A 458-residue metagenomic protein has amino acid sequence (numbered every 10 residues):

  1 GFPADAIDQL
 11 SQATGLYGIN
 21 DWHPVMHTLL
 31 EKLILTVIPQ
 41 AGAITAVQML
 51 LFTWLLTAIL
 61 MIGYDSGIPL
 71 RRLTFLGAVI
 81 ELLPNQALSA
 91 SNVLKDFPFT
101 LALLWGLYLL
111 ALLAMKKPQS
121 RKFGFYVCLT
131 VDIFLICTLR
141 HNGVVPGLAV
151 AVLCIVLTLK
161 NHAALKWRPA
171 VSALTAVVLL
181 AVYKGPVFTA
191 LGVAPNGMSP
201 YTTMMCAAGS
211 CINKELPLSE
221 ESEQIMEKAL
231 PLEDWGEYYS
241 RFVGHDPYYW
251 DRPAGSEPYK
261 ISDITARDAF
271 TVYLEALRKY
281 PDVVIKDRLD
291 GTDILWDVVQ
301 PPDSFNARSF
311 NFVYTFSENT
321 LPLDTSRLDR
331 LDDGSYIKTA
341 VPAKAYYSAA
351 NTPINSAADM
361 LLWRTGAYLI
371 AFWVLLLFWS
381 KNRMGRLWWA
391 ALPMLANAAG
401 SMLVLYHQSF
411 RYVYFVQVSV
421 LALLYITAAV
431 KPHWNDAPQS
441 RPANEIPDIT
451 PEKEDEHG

Functional and structural regions predicted by a protein language model:
G1-Q9, G18-L30, I34, I38-G42 (+1 more regions): Extracytoplasmic catalytic/substrate-binding loops of multi-pass membrane glycan-assembly enzymes
V25-L29, V37-T57, T74, S89: Loop-to-helix entry region of an early transmembrane alpha helix in multi-pass inner-membrane enzymes
G42-A43, V47-L50, D290-A391: Membrane-interface anchor segments at the N-terminal boundary of transmembrane helices in multi-pass membrane enzymes
A46-G67, W105, L109: Transmembrane-helix motifs of polytopic, lipid-linked glycan transferases
I59-L82, T100-L101, S120-G124: Transmembrane-helix signature of polytopic, membrane-embedded enzymes that assemble or transfer cell-envelope glycans
L88-P98, L139: Short acidic/glycine- and proline-prone juxtamembrane loop motifs at membrane-interface regions of multi-pass membrane
F125-R140, V152, T175-A181: Membrane-interface alpha helices of multi-pass inner-membrane proteins
V193-I337: Membrane-proximal stem/loop segments at transmembrane-domain junctions that anchor or position
